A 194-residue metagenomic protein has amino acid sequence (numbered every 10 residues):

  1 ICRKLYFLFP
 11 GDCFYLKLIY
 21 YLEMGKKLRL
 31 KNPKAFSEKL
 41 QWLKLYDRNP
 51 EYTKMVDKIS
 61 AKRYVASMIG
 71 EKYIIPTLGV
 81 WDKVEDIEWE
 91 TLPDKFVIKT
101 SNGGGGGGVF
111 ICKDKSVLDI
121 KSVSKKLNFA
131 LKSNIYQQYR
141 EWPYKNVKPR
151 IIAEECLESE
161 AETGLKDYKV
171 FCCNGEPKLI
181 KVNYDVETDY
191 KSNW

Functional and structural regions predicted by a protein language model:
I1-D12, N32-P33, V65, G164-K181: Charged, low-complexity, helix/coiled-coil-prone segments
I1-D47: Membrane-proximal basic amphipathic "stem/tether" segments
C2-R3, I19-R29, V84-D86, K181-W194: Phosphate-binding glycine-rich loops and adjacent basic patches that engage nucleotide phosphates, nucleic-acid
R3, G11-D12, K17-L18, P33 (+5 more regions): Generic intrinsically disordered, low-complexity segments enriched for polar/acidic and small residues
Y15, V84, I98, C156-E158: Intrinsically disordered, low-complexity segments enriched in polar/charged residues with Gly/Pro, especially when
K26, E51, A153: Glycine-rich, flexible loop/turn motifs
N32-K115, I120-W142, K148-R150: A conserved helix-loop-beta module that forms one wall/lid of the active-site cleft in ATP-utilizing catalytic domains
L92, S116-W194: Phosphate-binding site of ATP-dependent enzymes
